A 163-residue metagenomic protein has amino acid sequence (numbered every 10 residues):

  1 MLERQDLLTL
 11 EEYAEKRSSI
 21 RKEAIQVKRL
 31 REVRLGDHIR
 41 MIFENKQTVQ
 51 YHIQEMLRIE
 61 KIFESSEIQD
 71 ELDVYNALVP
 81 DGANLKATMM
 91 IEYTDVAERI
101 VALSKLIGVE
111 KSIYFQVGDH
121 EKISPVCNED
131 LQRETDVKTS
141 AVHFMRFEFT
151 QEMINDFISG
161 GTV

Functional and structural regions predicted by a protein language model:
M1-T88, E92-V163: Long, contiguous binding/interaction regions
